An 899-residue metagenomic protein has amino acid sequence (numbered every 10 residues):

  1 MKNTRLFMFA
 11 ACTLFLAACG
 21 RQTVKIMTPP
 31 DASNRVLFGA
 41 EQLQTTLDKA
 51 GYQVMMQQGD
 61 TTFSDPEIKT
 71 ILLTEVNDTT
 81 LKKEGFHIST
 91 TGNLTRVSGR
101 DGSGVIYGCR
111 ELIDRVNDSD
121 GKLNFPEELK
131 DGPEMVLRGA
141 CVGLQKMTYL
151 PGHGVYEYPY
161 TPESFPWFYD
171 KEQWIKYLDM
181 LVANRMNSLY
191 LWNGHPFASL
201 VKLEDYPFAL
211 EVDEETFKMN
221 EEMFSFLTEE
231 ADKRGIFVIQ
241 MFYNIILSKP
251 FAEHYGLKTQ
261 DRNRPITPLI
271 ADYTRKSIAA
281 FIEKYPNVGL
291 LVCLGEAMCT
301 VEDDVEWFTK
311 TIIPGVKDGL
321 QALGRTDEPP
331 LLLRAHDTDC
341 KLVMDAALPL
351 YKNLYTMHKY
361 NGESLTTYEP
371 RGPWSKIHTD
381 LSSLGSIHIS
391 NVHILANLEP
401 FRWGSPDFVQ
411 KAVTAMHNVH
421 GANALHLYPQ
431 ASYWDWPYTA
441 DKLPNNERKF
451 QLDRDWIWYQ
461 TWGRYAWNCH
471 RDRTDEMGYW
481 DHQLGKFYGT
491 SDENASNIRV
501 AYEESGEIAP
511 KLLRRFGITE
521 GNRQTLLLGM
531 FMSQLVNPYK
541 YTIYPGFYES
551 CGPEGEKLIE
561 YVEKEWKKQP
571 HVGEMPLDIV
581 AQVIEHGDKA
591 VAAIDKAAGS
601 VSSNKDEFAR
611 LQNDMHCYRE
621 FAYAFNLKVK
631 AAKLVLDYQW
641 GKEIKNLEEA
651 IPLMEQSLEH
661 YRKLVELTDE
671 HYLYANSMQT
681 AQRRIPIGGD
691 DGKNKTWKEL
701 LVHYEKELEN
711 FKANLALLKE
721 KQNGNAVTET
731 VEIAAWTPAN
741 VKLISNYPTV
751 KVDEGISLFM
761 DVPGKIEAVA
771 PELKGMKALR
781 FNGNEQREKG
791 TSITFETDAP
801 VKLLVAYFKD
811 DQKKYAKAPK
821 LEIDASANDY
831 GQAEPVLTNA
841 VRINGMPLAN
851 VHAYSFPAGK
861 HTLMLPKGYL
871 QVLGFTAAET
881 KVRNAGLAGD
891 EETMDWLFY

Functional and structural regions predicted by a protein language model:
A17-A18: C-terminal motif of bacterial Sec signal peptides marking the signal peptidase cleavage site
T23-K25, D31, G39-Q42, T46 (+6 more regions): Feature activates predominantly on carbohydrate-active enzymes
M55-K82: Short, well-ordered secondary-structure micro-motifs within conserved domains or adaptor modules
G154, P429, F450-K693, F711-N725: C-terminal non-catalytic alpha-helical accessory regions
N187, E221, F226, D232 (+4 more regions): Catalytic-core regions of glycoside hydrolase
V727-R787, D890-Y899: Glycan-recognition and processing domains
G783-E785, G790-K802, H852-H861: Extracellular and analogous surface-interaction loops
A816-R883: Contiguous ligand/interfacial binding patches
